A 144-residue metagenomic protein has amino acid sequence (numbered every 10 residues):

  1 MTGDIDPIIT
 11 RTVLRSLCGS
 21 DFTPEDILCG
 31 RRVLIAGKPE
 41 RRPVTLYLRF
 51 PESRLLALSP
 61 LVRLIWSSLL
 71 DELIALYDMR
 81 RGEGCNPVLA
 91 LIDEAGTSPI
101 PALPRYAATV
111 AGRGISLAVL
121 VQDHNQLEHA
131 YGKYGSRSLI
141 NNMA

Functional and structural regions predicted by a protein language model:
M1-I115: P-loop NTPase motor domains
A107-A144: Conserved ATP-driven motor cores of ASCE-family P-loop NTPases powering translocation/secretion/packaging/pilus
